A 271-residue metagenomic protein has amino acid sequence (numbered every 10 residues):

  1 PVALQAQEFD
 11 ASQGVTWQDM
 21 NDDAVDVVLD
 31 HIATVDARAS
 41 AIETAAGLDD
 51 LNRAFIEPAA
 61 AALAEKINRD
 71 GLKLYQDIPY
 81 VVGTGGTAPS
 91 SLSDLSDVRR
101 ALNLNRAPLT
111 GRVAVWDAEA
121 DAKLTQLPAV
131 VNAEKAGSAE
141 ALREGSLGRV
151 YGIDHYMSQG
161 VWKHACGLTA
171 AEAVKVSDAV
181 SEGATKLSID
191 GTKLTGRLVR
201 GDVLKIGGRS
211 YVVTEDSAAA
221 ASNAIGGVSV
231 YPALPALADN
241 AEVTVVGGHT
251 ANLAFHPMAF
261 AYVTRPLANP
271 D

Functional and structural regions predicted by a protein language model:
P1-I32: Assembly/oligomerization interface modules of large self-assembling protein complexes
V2-L4, A41, Q159: Beta-strand elements of well-folded, non-transmembrane domains
V27-D94, N103-A120, R143-Y156, R200: Long, contiguous amphipathic alpha-helices that act as assembly "spine/axial" helices in icosahedral shell and virion
P89, K123-D239: Autoprocessing Asn-cyclization modules and mimics
D94-S96, T185: Short linear interaction motifs
S96, A101-N105, D239-V243: A contiguous pocket-lining binding segment that forms or flanks enzyme active sites
A224-D271: Glycine- and charge-enriched low-complexity intrinsically disordered segments
